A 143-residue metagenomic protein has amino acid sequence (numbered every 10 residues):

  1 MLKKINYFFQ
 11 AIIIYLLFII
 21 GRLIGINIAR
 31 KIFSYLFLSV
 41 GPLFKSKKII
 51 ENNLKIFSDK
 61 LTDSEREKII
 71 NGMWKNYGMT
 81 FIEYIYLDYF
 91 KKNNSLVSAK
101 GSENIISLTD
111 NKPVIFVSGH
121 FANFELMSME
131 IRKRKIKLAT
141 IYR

Functional and structural regions predicted by a protein language model:
L2-S118: Membrane-anchoring hydrophobic helices of lipid-metabolizing enzymes
K112-R143: Catalytic core of membrane glycerolipid acyltransferases/transacylases, capturing the structured, soluble-facing
